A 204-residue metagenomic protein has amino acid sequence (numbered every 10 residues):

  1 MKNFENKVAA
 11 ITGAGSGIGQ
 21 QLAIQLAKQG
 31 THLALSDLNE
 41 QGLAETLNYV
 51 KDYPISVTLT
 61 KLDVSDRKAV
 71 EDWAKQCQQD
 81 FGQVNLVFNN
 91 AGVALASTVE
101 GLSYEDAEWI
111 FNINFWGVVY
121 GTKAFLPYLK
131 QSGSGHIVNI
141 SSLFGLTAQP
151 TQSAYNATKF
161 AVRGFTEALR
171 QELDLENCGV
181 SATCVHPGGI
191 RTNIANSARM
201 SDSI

Functional and structural regions predicted by a protein language model:
V8, G15-G17: Conserved glycine-rich cofactor-binding loop
Q29-E45: Conserved glycine-rich Rossmann-like NAD(P)H-binding loop of the short-chain dehydrogenase/reductase
E40-Q41, K61-D72, Y104: The beta1-alpha1 cofactor-binding region of Rossmann-like NAD(H)/NADP(H)-dependent oxidoreductases
T98-V99, S103-W109: Substrate-binding pocket helix/loop in short-chain dehydrogenase/reductase
T122, T158: Active-site helix of classical SDR
S142: Residue(s) in the substrate-gating loop at a strand-loop-helix junction that position the organic substrate next
D174-I204: SDR active-site lid
